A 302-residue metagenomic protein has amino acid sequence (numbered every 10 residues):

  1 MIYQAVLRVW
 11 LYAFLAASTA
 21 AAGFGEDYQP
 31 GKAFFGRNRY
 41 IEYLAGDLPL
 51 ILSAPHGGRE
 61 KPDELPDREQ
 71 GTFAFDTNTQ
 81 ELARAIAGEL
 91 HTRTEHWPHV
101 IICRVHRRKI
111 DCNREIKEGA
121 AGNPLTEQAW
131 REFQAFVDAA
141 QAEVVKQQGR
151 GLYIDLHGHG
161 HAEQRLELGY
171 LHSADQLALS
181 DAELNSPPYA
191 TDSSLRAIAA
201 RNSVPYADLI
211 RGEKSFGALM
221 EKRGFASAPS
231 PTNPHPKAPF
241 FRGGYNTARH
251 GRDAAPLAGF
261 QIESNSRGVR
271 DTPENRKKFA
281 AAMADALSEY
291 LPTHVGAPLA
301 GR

Functional and structural regions predicted by a protein language model:
M1-A5: N-terminal secretory signal peptides that target proteins for export/translocation
R8-S18: Bacterial N-terminal signal peptides
A22-G301: N-terminal catalytic or cofactor-binding beta/alpha core of small enzyme domains
